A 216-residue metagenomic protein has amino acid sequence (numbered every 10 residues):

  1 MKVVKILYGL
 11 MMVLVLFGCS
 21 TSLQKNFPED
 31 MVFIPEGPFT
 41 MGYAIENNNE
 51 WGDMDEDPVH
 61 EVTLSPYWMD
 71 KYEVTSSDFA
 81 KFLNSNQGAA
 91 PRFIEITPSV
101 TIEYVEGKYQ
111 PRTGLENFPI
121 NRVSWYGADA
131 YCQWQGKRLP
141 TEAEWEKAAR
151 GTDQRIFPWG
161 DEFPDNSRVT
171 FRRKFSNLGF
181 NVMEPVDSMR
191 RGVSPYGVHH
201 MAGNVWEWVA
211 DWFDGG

Functional and structural regions predicted by a protein language model:
M1-L7: Bacterial N-terminal signal peptides that target proteins for export
G9-M11: Generic short amphipathic/hydrophobic targeting helices enriched at N-termini, encompassing Sec-type signal peptides
F17-G18: C-terminal motif of bacterial Sec signal peptides marking the signal peptidase cleavage site
N26-S99, R122-Y126, A202-G203: A short glycine-rich, aromatic-capped structural motif
I34, T40-E50, E103-G216: Functional-site microenvironments in short loops/helix caps that host divalent-cation chemistry
